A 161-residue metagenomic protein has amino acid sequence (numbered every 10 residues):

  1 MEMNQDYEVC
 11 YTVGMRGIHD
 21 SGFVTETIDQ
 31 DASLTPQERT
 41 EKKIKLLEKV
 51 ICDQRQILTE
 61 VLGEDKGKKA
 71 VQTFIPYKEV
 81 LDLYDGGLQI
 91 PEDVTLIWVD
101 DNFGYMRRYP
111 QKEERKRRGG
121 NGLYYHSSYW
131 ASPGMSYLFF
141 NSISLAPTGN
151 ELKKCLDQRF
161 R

Functional and structural regions predicted by a protein language model:
E2-R118: Gly/Pro-rich turn-and-neighbor structural signature
D100-G104, Q111, R115-R161: Structured mid-domain segments that build the active-site/substrate or prosthetic-cofactor binding neighborhood
